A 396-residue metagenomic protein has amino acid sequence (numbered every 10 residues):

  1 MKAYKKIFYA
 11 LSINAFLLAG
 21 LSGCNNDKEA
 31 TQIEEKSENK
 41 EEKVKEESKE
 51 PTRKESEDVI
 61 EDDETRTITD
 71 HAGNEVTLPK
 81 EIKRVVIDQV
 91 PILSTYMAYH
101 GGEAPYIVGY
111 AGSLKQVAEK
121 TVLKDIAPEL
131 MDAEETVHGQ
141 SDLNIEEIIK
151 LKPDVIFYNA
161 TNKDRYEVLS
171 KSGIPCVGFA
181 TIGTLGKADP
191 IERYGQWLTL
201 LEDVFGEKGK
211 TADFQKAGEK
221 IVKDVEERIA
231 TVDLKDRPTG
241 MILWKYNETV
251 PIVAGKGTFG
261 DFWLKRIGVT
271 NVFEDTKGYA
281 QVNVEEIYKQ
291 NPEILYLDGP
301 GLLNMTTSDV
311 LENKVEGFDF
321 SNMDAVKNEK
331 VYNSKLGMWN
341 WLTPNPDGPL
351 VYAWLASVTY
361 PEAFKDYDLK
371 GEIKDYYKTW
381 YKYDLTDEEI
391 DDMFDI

Functional and structural regions predicted by a protein language model:
Y4-F8, C24-M97, G209-I242, K365-I396: Bacterial Sec-exported substrate-binding components of ABC uptake systems
A19-G23: C-terminal motif of bacterial Sec signal peptides marking the signal peptidase cleavage site
R84-D88, V108-A111, V155-N159, C176-A180 (+5 more regions): Structural recognition of the beta-strand scaffold that forms the well-ordered cores of secreted hydrolase catalytic
D88-Q89, L93-E147, V155: A short, structured surface patch at a secondary-structure boundary
K115-E119, N162-E167, F179-T199, V232-F259: Extracytoplasmic ligand-binding site segments that recognize negatively charged/polar headgroups
E135-Q140, N144-Y158, V284-P300: Proline-aspartate-enriched helix->loop->beta-strand connector
A188-K208, A212-K216, L303-I396: Structured C-terminal subdomain patch of bacterial secreted/periplasmic proteins
I252-Y279: Alpha-helical, coiled-coil/dimerization segments enriched in small aliphatic residues
